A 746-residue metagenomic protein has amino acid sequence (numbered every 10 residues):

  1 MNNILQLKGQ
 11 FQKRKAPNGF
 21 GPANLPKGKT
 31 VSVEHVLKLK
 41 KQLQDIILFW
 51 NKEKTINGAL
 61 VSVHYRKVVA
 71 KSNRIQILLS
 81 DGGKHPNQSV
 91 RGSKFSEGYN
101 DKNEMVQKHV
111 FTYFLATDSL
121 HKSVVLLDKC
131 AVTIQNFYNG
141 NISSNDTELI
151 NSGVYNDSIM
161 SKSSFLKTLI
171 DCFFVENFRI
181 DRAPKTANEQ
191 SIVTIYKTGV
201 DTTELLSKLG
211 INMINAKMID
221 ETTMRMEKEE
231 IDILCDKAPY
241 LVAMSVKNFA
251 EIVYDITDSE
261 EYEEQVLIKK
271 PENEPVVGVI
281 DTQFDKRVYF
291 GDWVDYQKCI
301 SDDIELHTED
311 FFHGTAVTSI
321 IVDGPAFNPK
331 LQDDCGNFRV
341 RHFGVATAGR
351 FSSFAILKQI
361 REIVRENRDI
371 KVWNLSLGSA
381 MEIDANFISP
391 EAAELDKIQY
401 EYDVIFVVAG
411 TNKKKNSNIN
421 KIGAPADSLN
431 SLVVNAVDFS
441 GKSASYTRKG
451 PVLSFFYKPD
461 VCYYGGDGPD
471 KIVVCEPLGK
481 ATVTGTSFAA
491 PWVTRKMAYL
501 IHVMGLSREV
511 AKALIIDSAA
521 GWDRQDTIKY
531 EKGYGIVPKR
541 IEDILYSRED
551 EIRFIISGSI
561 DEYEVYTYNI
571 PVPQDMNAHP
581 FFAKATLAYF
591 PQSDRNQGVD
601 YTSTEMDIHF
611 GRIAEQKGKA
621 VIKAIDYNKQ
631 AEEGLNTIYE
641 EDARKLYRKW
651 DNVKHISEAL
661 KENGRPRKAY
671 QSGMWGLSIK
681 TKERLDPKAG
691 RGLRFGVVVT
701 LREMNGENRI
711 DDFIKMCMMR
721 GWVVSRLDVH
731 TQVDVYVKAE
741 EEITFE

Functional and structural regions predicted by a protein language model:
L5, D157-S191, T203-V276: Protease zymogen maturation seam
P22-F49, E53-I56, R66-P86, V90-S93 (+10 more regions): Subtilisin-like peptidase catalytic core
I56-S96, E189-L209, F582-K649, V697-V699: Extended low-complexity, serine/threonine- and proline-enriched intrinsically disordered segments
V61, V345-A424, V483-T484, F488-A489: Substrate-binding/access-modulating region of protease and related hydrolase catalytic domains
V266-K298, I304-S353, E401-D403, S428-N430 (+2 more regions): Subtilisin-like serine protease catalytic core
P275, D281-Q283, Y289, K421-A498: Extracellular S/T/G-rich loop segment that most often corresponds to the catalytic His/Ser-adjacent loop
M504-F582: C-terminal subdomain of the subtilisin-like protease fold in secreted/lumenal serine endopeptidases
Y601-E615, R665, Q671-E746: C-terminal edge strands of extracellular/lumenal beta-sandwich accessory domains
